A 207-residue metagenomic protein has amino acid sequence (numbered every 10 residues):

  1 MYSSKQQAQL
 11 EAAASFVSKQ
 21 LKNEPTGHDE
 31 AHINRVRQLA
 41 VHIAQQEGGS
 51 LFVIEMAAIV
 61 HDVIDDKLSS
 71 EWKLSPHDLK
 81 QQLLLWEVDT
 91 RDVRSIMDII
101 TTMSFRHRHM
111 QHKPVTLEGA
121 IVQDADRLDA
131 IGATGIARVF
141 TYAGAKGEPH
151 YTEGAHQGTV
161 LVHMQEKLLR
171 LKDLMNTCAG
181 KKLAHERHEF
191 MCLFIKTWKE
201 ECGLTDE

Functional and structural regions predicted by a protein language model:
Y2-K5, L21-E30, N34, Q38-E47 (+2 more regions): Divalent metal-dependent phosphate-bond-processing catalytic cores, especially two-metal-ion Mg2+/Mn2+ enzymes that act
S3-S18: Short alpha-helical hairpin
L10-A14, R37, P76-K80, L84 (+2 more regions): An amphipathic alpha-helix signature
E30-R37, E55, V93-T101, C192: Short, well-structured alpha-helical segments
G49-L51, D92: Membrane-helix interface segments
L51-S69, S75, M97-R106: His-Asp-centered metal-binding catalytic motifs of divalent-metal-dependent phosphohydrolases/nucleases
L79-E118: Hydrophobic, well-structured mid-protein blocks that either form specific transmembrane helices
